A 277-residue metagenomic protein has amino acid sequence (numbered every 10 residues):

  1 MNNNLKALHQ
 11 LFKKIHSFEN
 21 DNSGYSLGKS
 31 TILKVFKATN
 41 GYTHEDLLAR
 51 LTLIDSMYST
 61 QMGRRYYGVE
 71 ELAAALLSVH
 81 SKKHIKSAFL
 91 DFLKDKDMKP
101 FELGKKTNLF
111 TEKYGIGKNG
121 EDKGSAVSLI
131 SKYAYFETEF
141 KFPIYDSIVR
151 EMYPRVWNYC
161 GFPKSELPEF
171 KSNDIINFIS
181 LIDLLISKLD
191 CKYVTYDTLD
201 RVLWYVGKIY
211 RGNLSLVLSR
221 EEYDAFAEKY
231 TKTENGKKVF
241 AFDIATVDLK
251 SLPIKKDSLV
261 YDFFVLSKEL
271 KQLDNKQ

Functional and structural regions predicted by a protein language model:
M1-E121, E139-Q277: An N-terminal alpha-helical hairpin/helix-loop-helix interaction module that forms a charged, gly/pro-flexible surface
L129-Y135: Short hydrophobic alpha-helical segments that form membrane-spanning helices or hydrophobic packing faces of helical
